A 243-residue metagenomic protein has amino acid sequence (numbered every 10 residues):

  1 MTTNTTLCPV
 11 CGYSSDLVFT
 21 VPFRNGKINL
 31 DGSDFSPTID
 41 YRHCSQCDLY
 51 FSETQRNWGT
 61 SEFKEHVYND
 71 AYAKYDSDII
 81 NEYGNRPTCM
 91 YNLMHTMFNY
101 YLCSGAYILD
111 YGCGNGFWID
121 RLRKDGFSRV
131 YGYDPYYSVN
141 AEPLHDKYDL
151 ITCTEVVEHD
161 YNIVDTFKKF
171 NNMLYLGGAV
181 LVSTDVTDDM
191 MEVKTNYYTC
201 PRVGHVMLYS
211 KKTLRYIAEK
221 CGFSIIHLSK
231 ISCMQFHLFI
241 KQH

Functional and structural regions predicted by a protein language model:
M1-T154, V164-K168, V182-S183, P201-R202 (+3 more regions): Conserved N-terminal segment of class I S-adenosyl-L-methionine
F127, Y175-G178: A short helix->loop->beta-strand "cap" motif at the edges of active sites that frequently abuts
E155-H159: A short His-aromatic
D160-Y161, L174-L176: Helix-to-beta-strand junctions that scaffold the AdoMet/dcAdoMet cofactor pocket in Class I SAM-dependent enzymes
G177-D185: Conserved beta-strand signature within the Rossmann-like core of class I S-adenosyl-L-methionine
D185-M190, M207: Short "lid" loop at the C-terminus of a central beta-strand within the Rossmann-like core of SAM-dependent
N196-V206: Accessory, usually C-terminal, subdomains that scaffold auxiliary metal cofactors
